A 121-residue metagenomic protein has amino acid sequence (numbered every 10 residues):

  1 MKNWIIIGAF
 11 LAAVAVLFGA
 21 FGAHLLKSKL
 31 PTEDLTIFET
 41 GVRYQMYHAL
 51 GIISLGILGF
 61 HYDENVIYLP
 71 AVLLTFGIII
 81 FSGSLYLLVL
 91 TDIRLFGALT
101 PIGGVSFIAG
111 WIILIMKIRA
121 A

Functional and structural regions predicted by a protein language model:
M1-A121: Polytopic transmembrane helical bundles with strong interfacial aromatic enrichment
